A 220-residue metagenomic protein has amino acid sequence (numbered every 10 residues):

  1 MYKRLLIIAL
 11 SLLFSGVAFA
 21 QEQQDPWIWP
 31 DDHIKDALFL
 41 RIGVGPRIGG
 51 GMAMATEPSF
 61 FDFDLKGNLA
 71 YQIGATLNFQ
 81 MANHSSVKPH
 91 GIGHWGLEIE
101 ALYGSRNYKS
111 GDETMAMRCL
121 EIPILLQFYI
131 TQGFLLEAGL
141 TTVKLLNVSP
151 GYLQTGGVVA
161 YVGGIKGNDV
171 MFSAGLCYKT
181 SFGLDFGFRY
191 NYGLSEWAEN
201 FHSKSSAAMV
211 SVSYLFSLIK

Functional and structural regions predicted by a protein language model:
G16-A20: Sec/Tat signal peptide C-region and signal peptidase I cleavage site
Q21-S85, G193, L215-K220: Short glycine/proline- and aromatic-enriched beta-strand/turn motifs that initiate or cap beta-hairpins
L38-V44, L65-I73, A116-L120, N168-F172 (+1 more regions): Residues that define the transmembrane beta-barrel architecture of outer-membrane proteins
P46-M52, I99-Y103, A138-T142, F188-Y192 (+1 more regions): Transmembrane beta-barrel strands of outer-membrane/channel proteins
T56-D62, K109-A116, V148-T155, A198-K204: Outer-membrane beta-barrel translocator domains and adjoining extracellular loop/strand segments of Gram-negative
G74-N78, P123-L125, G175-C177, S211-S213: Outer-membrane beta-barrel architecture
H84-V87, W95, F134-L136, F182-F188 (+1 more regions): Repeated loop/turn-to-beta-strand initiation elements of outer-membrane beta-barrel proteins
A174, Y178-L184, K204-K220: Outer-membrane beta-barrel "beta-signal"
